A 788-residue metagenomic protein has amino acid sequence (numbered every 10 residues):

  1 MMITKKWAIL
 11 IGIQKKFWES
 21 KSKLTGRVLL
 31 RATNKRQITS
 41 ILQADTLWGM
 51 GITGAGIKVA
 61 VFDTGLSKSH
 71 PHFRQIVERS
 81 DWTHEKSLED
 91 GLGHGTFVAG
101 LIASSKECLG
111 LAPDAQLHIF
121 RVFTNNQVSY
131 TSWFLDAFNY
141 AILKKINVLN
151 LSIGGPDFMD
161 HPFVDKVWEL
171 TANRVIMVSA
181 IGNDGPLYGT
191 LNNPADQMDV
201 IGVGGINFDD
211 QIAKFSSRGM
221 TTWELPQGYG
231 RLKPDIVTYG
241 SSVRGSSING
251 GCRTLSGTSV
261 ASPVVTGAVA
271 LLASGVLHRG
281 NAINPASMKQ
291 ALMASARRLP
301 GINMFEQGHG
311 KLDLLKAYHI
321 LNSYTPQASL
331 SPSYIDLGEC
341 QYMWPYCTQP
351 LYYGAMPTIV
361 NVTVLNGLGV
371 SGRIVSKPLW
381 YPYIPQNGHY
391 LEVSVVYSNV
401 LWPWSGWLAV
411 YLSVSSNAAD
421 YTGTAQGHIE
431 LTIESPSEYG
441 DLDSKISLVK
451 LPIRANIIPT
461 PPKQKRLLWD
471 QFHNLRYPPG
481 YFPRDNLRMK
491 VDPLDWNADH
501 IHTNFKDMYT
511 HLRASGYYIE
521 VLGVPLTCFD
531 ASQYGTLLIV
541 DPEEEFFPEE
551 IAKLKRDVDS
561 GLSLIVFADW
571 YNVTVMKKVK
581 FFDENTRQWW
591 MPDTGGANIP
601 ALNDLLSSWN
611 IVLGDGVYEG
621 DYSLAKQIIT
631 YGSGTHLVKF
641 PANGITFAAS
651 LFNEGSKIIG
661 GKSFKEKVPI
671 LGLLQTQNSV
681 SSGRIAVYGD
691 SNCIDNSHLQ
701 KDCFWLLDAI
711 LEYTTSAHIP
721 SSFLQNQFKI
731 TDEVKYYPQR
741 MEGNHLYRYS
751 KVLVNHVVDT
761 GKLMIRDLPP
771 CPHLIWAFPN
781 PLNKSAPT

Functional and structural regions predicted by a protein language model:
M1-S40, A44-G49, M198: Autoinhibitory propeptides
K35, T46-R79, E85-Y130, K144-N147 (+5 more regions): Subtilisin-like serine protease catalytic core
R36, V148-N150, G202, V243 (+2 more regions): C-terminal subdomain of the subtilisin-like protease fold in secreted/lumenal serine endopeptidases
S67-E78, G205-S262: Catalytic-core environment of secreted peptidases
A99-I102, H118-F123, N147, T190-N193 (+3 more regions): Hydrolase catalytic cores
A328-Y346, G367-Y411: Surface-exposed binding patches on compact interaction domains or structured appendages
V362, L408, Y421-S444: A short beta-strand micro-motif common to beta-rich folds, especially ectodomain repeats
S435, I446-T788: Short, surface-exposed patches at the edges or C-terminal ends of soluble domains, predominantly
